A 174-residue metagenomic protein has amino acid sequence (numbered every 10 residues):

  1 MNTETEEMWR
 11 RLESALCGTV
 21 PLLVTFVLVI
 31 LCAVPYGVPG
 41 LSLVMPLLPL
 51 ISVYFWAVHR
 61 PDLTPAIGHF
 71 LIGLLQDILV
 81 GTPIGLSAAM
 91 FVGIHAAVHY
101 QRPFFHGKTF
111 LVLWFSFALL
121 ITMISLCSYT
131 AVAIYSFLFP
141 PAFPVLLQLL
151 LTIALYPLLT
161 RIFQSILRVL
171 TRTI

Functional and structural regions predicted by a protein language model:
M1-I174: Terminal, non-globular segments
